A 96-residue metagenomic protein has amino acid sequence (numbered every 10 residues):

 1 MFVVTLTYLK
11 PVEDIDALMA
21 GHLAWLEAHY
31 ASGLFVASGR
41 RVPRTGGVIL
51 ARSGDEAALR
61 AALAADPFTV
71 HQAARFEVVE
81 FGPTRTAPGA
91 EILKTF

Functional and structural regions predicted by a protein language model:
M1-F96: Conserved, structured core segments of small domains
